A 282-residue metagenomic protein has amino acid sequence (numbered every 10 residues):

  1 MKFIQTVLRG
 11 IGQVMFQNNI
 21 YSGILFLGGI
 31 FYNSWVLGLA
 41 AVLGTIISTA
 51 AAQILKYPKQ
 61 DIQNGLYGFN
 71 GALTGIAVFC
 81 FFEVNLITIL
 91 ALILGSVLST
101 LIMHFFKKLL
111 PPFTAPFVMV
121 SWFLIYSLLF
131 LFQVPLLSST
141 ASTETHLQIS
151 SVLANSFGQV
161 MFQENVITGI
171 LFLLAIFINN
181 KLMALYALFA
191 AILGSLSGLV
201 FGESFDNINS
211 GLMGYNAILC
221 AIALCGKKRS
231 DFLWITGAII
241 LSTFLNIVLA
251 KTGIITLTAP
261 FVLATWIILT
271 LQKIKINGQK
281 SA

Functional and structural regions predicted by a protein language model:
M1-Y57, S156-Q163, G169-N179, G198 (+4 more regions): N-terminal signal-anchor module of multipass membrane proteins
I47-Q60, L98-K108, L171-N179, C220-G226: C-terminal ends of transmembrane helices
T49, T100, V120-S127, I192-V200 (+2 more regions): Aromatic-anchored segments of alpha-helical transmembrane domains
K56-L66, A72-F82, F172-A175, Y186 (+3 more regions): A structural feature that tracks compact, well-ordered secondary-structure segments with a strong bias toward
A77-I125: A generic, well-ordered mixed alpha/beta core segment in the N-terminal half of proteins
I89-L90, L109-P116, N209-Y215, T252-A264: Loop-to-transmembrane alpha-helix initiation sites
G95, A115-S121, Y186-G194, W234-L245 (+1 more regions): Central hydrophobic cores of alpha-helical transmembrane segments in multi-pass integral membrane proteins
P112-G169: Long hydrophobic alpha-helical segments that form multi-pass transmembrane helix bundles in integral membrane proteins
